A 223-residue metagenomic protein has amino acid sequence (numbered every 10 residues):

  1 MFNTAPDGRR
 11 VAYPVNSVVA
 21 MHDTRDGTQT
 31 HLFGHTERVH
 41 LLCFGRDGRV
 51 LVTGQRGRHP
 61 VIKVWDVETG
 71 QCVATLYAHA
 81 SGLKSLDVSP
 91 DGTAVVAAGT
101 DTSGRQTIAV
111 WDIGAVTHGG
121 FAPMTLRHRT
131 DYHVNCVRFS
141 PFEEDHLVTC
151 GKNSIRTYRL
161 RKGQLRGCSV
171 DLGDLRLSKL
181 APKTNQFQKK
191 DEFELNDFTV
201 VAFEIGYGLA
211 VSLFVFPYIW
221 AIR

Functional and structural regions predicted by a protein language model:
F2-D7, C43-G48, D87-G92, V137-E144 (+1 more regions): Loop/turn segments within WD40 beta-propeller blades
V11, L51, V95, H146-L147 (+1 more regions): Hydrophobic beta-strand positions that form the internal "hydrophobic ladder" of WD40/Gbeta-like beta-propeller blades
P14, G54, A98, C150 (+1 more regions): Residue-level marker for isolated small/hydroxyl-bearing positions within beta-strands of beta-sheet-rich domains
V19-D23, I62-W65, R105-G114, V137 (+2 more regions): WD40-repeat beta-propellers
G27, G70, V116-G119, G163: Short coil/turn linkers that define WD40 beta-propeller blade boundaries
Q29-G34, C72-A78, A122-R129, C168-G173 (+1 more regions): Short C-terminal beta-strands that terminate individual repeats in beta-propeller domains, predominantly WD40 blades
G57-H59, D101-G104: Short glycine/acidic-enriched loop and turn motifs that connect beta-strands
